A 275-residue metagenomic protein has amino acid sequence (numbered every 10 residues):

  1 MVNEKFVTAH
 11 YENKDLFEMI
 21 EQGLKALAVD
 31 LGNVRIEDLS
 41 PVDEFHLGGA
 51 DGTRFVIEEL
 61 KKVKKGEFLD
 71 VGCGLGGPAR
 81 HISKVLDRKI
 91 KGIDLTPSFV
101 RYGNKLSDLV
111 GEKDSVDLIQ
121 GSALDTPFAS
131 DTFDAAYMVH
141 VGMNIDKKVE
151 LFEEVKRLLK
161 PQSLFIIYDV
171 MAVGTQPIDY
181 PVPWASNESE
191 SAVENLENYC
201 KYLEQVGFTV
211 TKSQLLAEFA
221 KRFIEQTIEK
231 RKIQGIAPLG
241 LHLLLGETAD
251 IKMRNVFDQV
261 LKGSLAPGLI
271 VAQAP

Functional and structural regions predicted by a protein language model:
M1-K25: N-terminal auxiliary segments of SAM/dcSAM-dependent transferases
V29-G32, H46-G66: Conserved alpha-helix/loop element of class I SAM-dependent methyltransferases that forms part of the SAM/SAH-binding
E67-D125: Class I SAM-dependent methyltransferase SAM/SAH-binding core
L124-A135: A short acidic, Gly/Pro-enriched loop at the edge of an enzyme's catalytic core that lines a small-molecule cofactor
D134-K147: A short SAM/SAH-binding and catalytic strip from SAM-dependent methyltransferases
V149-L164: A short glycine-rich, Lys/Arg-flanked "PGG" loop and its adjoining helix->strand segment in the class I
V170-E190: Short, glycine-/aromatic-enriched active-site segment of Class I SAM-dependent methyltransferases
K212-P275: Conserved Class I S-adenosyl-L-methionine
